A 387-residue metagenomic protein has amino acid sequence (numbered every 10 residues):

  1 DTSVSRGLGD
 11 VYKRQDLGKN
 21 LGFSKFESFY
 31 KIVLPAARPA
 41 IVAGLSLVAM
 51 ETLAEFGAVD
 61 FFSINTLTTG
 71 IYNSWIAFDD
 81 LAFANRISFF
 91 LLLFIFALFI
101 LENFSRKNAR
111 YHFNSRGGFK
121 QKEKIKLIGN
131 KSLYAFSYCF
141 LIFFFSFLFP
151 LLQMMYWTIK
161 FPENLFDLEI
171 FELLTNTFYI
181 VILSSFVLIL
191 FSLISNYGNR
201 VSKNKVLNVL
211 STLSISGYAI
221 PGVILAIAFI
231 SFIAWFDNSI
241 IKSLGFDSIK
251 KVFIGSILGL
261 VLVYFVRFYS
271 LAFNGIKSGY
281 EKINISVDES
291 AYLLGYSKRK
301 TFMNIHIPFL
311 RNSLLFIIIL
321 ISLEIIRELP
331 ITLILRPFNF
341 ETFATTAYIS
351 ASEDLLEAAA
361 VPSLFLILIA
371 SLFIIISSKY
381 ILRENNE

Functional and structural regions predicted by a protein language model:
D1-Y12: Single conserved hydrophobic/aromatic residue that forms the stacking wall/gate of nucleotide- or nucleobase-binding
D16-V42, K124-L127, K203-V209, G259 (+3 more regions): Amphipathic cytosolic juxtamembrane alpha-helices at the membrane-cytosol interface of multi-pass membrane transporters
F26, Y30, L34, N73-A82 (+5 more regions): Periplasmic/extracellular loop-to-transmembrane helix junction in inner-membrane transport proteins
F26-E27, V59-N65, G118-K124, F166-F171 (+4 more regions): Membrane-interfacial helix termini and adjacent extracytoplasmic/periplasmic loops of multi-pass transporters
S28-V33, N103-K107, S184-I215, I227-I230 (+4 more regions): Transmembrane-helix boundary motif in ABC transporter permease subunits
F56-F96, I128-S132, W157-L168, I326 (+2 more regions): Interhelical loop and adjacent transmembrane-helix boundary motif in polytopic membrane transport permeases
L92-I100, E123-L152, L207-S214, I220: N-terminal signal-anchor/first transmembrane alpha helix
F104-L141, K205, I376-E387: Transmembrane alpha-helical segments of polytopic membrane transport and secretion proteins
